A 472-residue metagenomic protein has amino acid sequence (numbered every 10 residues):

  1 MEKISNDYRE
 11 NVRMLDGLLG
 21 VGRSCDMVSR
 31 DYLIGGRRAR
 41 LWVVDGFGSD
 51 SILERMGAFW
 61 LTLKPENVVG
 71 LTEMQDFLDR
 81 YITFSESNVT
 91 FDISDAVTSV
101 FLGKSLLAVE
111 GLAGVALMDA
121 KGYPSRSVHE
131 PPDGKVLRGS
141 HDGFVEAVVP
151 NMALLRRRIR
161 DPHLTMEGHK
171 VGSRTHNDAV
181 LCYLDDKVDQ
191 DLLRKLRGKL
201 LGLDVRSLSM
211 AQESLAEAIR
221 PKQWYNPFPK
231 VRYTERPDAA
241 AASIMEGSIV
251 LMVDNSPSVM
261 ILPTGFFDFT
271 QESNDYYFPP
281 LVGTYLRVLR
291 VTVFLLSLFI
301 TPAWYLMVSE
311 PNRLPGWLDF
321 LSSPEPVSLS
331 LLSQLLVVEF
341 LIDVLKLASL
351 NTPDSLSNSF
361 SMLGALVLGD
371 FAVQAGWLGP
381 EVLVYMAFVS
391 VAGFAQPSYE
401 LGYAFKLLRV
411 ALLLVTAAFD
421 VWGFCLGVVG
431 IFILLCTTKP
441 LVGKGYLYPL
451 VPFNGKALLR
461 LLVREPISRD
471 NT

Functional and structural regions predicted by a protein language model:
M1-A303, M307, P311-R313, L435-T472: Membrane-embedded alpha-helical signal segments
D16, R156, A241, I342 (+2 more regions): Short glycine-/small-residue-rich flexible loop motifs, especially phosphate/cofactor-binding loops
R160, L201, K346, V373 (+1 more regions): Short polybasic/polar patches that bind polyanions
L251, S258, T264-L412: Transmembrane alpha-helical segments that form the functional core of multipass membrane systems
P380-V382, A387-T472: Hydrophobic alpha-helical transmembrane segments of membrane transport and translocation systems, primarily multi-pass
